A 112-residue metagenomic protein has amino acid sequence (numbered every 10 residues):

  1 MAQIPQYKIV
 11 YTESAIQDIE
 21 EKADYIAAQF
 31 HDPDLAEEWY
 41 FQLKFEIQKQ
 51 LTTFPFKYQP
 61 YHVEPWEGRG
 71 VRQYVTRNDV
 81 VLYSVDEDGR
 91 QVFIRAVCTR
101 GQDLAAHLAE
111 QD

Functional and structural regions predicted by a protein language model:
M1-G70, Q111: Basic, Lys/Arg-enriched alpha-helical interface segments
T76-D112: Enriched for short, Lys/Arg-rich terminal
